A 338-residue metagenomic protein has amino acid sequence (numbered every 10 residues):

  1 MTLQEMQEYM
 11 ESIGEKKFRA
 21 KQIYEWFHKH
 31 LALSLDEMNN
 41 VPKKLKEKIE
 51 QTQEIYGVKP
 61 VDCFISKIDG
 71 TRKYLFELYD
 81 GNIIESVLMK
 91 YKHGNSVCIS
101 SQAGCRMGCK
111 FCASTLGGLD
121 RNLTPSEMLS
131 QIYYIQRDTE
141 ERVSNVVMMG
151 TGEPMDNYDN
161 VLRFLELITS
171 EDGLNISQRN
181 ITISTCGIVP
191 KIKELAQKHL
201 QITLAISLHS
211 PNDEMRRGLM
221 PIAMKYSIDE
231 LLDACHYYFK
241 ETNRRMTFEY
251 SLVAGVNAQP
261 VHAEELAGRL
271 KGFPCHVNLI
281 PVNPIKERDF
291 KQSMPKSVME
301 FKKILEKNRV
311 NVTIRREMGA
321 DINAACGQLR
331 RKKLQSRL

Functional and structural regions predicted by a protein language model:
M1-I84, H236-R245, Y250-L338: Auxiliary Fe-S-binding modules of radical SAM enzymes
S66, S100-S101, S114, S184 (+1 more regions): Short linear Ser/Thr-Pro motifs
R72, I84, N95-I99, M107 (+1 more regions): Generic beta-strand structural signal
D80-M89, H93-G94: P-loop NTP-binding catalytic core
K90-E127: Canonical Radical SAM [4Fe-4S] cluster-binding loop centered on the CxxxCxxC motif and its immediate flanking residues
L116-N145: Conserved alpha-helical substructure of the radical SAM core
Q136-N145, G150-N308, R315: Conserved AdoMet/S-adenosylmethionine-binding subsite of the radical SAM
